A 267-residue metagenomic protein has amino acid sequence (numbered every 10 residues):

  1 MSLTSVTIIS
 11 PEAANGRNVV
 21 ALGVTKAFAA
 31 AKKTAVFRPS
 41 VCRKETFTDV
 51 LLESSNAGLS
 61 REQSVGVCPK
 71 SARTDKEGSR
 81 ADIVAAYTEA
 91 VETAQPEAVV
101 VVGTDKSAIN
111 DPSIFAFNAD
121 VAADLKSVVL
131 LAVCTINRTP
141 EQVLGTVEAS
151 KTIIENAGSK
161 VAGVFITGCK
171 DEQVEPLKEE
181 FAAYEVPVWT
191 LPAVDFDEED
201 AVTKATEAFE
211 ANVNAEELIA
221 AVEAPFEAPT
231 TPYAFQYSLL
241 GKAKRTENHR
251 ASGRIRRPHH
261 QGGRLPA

Functional and structural regions predicted by a protein language model:
L3, A30, L144, E148-A267: C-terminal lobe/tail of nucleotide-utilizing enzymes
L3-S5, I9-T93: N-terminal phosphate/diphosphate-binding loop that engages ATP/GTP or pyrophosphate donors across diverse enzyme folds
T4-I8, T34, P96-V101, V129 (+1 more regions): Generic beta-sheet signal
V6, A35-F37, V128-L131, A162-F165 (+1 more regions): Hydrophobic/aromatic beta-strand patches that form the interior of the parallel beta-sheet core in alpha/beta enzyme
I9-N18, S107-N110, N137-P140, S252-G262: Short, glycine-rich nucleotide/cofactor-binding loops
P11, T25, P39-C42, G103-K106 (+3 more regions): Short, ordered loop/turn segments at secondary-structure junctions
E45-D49, A119, V174-K178: Short, surface-exposed alpha-helical segments at coil->helix boundaries
A81-F165, G262-P266: Phosphate/Mg2+-binding loops and adjacent switch elements in nucleotide/diphosphate-handling enzyme cores
